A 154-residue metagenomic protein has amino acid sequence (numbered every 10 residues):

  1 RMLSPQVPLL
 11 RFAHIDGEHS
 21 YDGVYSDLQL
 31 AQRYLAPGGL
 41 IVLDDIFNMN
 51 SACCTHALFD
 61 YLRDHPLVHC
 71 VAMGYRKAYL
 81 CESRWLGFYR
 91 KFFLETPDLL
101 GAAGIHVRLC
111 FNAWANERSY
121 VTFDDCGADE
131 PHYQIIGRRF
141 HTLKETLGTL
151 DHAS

Functional and structural regions predicted by a protein language model:
R1-S51: Active-site segment flanking the S-adenosylmethionine/decSAM binding pocket in AdoMet-dependent transferases
A52-S154: Rossmann-like AdoMet/SAM-dependent catalytic core
